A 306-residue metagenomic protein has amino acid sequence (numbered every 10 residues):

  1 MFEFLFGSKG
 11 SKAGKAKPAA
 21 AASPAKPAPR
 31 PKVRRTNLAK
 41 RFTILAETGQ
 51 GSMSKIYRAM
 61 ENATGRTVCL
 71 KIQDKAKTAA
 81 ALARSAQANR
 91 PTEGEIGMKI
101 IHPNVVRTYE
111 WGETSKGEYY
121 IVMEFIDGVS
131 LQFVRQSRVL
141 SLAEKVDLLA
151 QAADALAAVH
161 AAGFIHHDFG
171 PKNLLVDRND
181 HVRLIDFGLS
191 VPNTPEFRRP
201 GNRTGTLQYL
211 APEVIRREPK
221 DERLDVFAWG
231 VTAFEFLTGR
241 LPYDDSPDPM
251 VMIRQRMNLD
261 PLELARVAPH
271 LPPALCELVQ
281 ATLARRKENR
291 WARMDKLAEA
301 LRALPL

Functional and structural regions predicted by a protein language model:
L45-G51, I56: Protein kinase glycine-rich loop
K77-K99: AlphaC helix of the eukaryotic protein kinase fold
E110-G112: A short, aromatic-enriched beta-strand patch in the conserved N-lobe beta-sheet of the protein kinase catalytic domain
K116-S130: Conserved short submotifs of the Hanks-type protein kinase catalytic core that shape the nucleotide-binding pocket
D154-F164: Protein kinase catalytic-loop region centered on the HRD/HxD motif
